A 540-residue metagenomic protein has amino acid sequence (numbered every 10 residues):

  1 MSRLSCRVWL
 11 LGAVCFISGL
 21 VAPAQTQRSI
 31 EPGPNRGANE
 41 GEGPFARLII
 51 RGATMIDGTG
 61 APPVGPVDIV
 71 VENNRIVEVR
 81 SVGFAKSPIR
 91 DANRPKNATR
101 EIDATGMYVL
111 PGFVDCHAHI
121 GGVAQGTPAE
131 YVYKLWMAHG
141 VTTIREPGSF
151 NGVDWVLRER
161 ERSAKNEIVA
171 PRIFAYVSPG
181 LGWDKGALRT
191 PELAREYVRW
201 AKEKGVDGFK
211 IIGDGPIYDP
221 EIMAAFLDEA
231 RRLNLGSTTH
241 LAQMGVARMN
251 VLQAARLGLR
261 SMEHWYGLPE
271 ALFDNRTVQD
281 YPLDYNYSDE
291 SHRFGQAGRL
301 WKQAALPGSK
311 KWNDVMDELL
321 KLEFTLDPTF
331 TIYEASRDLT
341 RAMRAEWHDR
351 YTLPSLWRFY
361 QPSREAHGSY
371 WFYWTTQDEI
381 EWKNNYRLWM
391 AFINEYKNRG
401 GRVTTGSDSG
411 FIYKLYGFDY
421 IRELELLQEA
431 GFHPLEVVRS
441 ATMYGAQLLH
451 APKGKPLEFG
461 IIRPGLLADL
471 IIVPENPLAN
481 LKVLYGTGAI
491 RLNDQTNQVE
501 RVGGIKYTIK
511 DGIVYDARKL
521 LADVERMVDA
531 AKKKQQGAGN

Functional and structural regions predicted by a protein language model:
W9-G19: Bacterial N-terminal signal peptides
I30-R36, E40-P44, M55, A61-L110: Histidine-rich, glycine-flanked metal-binding segment
A53, W371-W374, I380, Y386 (+3 more regions): C-terminal helical cap
N93-E167, G186-E192, V246-A254, N275-R276: Metal-associated gating/positioning segment near the N- to mid-region
V132-V153, A170-L181, K202-P216, L235-T238 (+3 more regions): Divalent metal-dependent hydrolysis catalytic cores, especially in the metallo-beta-lactamase
S178-L233, L252, S261, D289-L306: Active-site gating/metal-coordination segments in enzymes
W200-I211, L268-A430, V528-A531, Q536-N540: Active-site neighborhoods of metal-dependent hydrolases
P464-E525: C-terminal cap of metal-dependent C-N hydrolases
